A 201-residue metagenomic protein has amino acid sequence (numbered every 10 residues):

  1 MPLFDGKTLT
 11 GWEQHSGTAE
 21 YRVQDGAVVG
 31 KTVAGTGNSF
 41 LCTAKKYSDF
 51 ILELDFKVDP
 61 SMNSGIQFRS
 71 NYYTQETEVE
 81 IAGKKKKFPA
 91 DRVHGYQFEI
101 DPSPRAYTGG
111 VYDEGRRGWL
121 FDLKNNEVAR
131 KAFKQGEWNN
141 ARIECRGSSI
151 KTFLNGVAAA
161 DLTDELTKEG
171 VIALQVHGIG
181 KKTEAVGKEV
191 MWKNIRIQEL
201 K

Functional and structural regions predicted by a protein language model:
M1-K201: Carbohydrate-interacting regions of secretory-pathway proteins
